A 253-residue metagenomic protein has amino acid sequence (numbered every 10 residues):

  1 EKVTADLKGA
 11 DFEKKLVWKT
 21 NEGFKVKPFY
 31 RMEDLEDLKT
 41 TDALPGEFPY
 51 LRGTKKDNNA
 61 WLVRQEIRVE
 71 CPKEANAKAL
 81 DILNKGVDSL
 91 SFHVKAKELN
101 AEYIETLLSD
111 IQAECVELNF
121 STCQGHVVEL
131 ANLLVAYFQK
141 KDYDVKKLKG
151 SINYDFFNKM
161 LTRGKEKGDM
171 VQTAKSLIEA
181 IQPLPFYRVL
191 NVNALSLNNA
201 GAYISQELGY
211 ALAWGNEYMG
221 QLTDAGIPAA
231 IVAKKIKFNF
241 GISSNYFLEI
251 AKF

Functional and structural regions predicted by a protein language model:
E1-E249: Catalytic alpha/beta active-site cores
